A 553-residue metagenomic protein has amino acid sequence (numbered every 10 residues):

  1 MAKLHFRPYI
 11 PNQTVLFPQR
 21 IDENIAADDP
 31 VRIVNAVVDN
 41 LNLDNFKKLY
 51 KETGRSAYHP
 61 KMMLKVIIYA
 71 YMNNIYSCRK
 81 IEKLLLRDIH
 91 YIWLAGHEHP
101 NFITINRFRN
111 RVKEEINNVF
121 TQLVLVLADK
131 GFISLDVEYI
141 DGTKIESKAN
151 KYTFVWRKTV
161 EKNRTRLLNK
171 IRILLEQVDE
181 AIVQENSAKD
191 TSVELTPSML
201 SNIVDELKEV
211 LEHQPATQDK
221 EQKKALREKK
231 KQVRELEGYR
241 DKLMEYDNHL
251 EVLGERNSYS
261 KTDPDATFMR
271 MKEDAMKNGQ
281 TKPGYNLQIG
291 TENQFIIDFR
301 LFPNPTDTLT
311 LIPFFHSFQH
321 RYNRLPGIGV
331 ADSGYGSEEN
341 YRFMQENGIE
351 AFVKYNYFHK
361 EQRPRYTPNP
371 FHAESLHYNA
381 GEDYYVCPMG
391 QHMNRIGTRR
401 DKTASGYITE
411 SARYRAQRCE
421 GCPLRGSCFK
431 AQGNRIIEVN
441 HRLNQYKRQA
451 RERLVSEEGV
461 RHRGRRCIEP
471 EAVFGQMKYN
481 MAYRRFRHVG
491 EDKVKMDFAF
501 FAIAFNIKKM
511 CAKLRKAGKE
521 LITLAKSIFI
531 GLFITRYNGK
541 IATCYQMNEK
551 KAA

Functional and structural regions predicted by a protein language model:
M1-R32: Hydrophobic alpha-helical membrane-insertion signals
A2, T14, D39-L41, M62 (+3 more regions): Intrinsic-disorder/low-complexity peptide segments enriched for small residues
K3-H5, Y50-G54, E458-R461: A ubiquitous short alpha-helical element
P8, I67, N74-R87, E98-A553: Anion-binding and metal-coordination hotspots
A26-I68, H441: Basic, short loop/linker segments at the boundary and entry of helix-turn-helix/winged-helix-like folds
Y91-G96: Secretory-pathway/luminal and periplasmic proteins that interact with or process carbohydrate-rich
